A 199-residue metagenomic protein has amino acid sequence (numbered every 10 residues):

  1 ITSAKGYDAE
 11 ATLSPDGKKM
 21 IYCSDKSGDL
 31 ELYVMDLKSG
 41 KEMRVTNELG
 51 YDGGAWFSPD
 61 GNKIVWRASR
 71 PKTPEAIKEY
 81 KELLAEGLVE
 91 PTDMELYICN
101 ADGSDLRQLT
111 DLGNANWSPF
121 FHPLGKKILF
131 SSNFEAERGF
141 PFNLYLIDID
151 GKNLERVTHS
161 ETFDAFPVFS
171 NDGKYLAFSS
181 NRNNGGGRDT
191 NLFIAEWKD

Functional and structural regions predicted by a protein language model:
T2-D8, C23-Y33, T46-Y51, R67-E95 (+5 more regions): A flexible loop/linker signature enriched in serine peptidases of the S9 family
P15-D16, P59-D60, P123-L124, N171-D172: Residue-level detector of Asp-centered blade-edge/turn motifs that repeat once per structural unit in beta-propeller
G17, G50-G53, G61: Right-handed parallel beta-helix/beta-solenoid
M20-I21, I64, I128-L129, L176: Hydrophobic beta-strand positions that form the internal "hydrophobic ladder" of WD40/Gbeta-like beta-propeller blades
D36-G40, N100-S104, D148-K152, W197-D199: Short loop/turn segments that connect beta-strands within beta-propeller blades
M43, L106-R107, L154-E155: A structural motif specific to WD40 beta-propellers
G125, G173, F193-E196: Gram-negative outer-membrane assembly/targeting C-terminal domains
